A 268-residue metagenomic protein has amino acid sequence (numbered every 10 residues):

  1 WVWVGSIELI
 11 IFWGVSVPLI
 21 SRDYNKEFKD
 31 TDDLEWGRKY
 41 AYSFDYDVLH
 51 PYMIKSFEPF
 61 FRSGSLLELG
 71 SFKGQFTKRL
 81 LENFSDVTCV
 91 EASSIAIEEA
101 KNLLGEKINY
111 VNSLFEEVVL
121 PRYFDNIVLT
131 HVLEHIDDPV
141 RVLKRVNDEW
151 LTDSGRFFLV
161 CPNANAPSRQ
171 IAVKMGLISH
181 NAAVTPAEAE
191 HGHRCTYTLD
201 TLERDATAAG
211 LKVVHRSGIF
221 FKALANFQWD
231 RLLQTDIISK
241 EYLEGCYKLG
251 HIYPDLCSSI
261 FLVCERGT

Functional and structural regions predicted by a protein language model:
W1-W3, W13: Tryptophan (W) side chains
G5-E8, Y123, N147, C161: Intrinsically disordered, low-complexity peptide-like regions
E8-R122, N126-T130, L143, G218-I219 (+3 more regions): Conserved N-terminal segment of class I S-adenosyl-L-methionine
S21-V48, Q75, D137-E149, R156-G267: S-adenosyl-L-methionine-dependent methyltransferase catalytic module, highlighting the catalytic core
L66, G70, L151, E188: Short glycine- and Lys/Arg-enriched binding-loop motifs that mark or flank ligand-binding interfaces
S85, D153-G155: A short helix->loop->beta-strand "cap" motif at the edges of active sites that frequently abuts
L104, W150-D153: A generic alpha-to-beta junction signature in SAM-dependent methyltransferases
H131-H135: Short catalytic micro-motifs in class I SAM-dependent methyltransferases
